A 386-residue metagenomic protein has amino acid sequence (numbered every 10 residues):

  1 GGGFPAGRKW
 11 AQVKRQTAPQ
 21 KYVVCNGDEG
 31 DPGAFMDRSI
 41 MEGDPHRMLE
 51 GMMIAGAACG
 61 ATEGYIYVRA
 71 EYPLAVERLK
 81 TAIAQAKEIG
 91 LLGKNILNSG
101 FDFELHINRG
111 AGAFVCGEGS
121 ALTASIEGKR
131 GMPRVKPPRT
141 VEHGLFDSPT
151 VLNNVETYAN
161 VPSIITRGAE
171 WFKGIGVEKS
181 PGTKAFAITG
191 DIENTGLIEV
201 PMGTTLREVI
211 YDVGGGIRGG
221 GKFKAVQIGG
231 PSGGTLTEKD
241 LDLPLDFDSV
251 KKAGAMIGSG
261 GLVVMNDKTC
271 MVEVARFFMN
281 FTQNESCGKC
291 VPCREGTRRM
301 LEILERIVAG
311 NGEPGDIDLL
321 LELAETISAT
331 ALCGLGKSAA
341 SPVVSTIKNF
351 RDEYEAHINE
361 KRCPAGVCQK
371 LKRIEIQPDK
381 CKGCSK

Functional and structural regions predicted by a protein language model:
G1-R130, P378-D379, G383: Iron-sulfur-cluster electron-transfer modules
G1-T17, K173, K179, A187 (+3 more regions): Accessory "access/gating" subregions that flank catalytic or transport cores
G2-W10, A34-D37, V76-T81, C116-G128 (+8 more regions): Short acidic, glycine/serine/threonine-rich loops at helix termini
P19-Q20, G27, R38-M41, E63-G64 (+5 more regions): Ferredoxin-type iron-sulfur electron-transfer modules in oxidoreductases and energy-metabolism complexes
L49-A55, M202-R218: Short amphipathic, charge-patterned alpha-helical segments
V76-M202, G214: Hydrophobic alpha-helical positions that pack around
S180-N194, V200-M202, L206, P364-K386: C-terminal accessory/binding modules appended to enzymatic or scaffolding proteins
